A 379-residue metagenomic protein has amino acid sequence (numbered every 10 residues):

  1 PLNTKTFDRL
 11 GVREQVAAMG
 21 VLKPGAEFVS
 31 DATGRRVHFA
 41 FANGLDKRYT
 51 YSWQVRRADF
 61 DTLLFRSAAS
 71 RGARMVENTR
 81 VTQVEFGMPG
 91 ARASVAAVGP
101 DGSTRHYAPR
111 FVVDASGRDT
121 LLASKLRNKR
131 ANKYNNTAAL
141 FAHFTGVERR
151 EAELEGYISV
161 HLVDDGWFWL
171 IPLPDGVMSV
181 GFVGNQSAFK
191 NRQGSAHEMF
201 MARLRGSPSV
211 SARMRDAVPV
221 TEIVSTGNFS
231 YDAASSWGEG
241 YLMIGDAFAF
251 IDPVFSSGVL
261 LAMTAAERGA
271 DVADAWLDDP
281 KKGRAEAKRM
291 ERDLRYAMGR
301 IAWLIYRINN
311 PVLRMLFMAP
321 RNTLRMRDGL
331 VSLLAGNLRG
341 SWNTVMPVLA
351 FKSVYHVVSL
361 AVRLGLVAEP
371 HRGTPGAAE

Functional and structural regions predicted by a protein language model:
P1-T33: N-terminal FAD cofactor-binding segment of flavoenzymes
A17-A18, A131-Y134, I158-L162, V224 (+1 more regions): Short Gly/Pro-enriched turn/cap motifs at secondary-structure boundaries
M19, A188-V272, D278, R284-A285: FAD/FMN-dependent oxidoreductases across multiple families
R35-V55, R92-S94, V183-S187: Helix-loop-beta segment of a Rossmann-like dinucleotide-binding subdomain
W53, F111, F141, W167-W169 (+4 more regions): Tryptophan-centric aromatic hotspots in well-structured domains and transmembrane helices
T62, R66-M214: Predominantly flavin-linked oxidoreductase catalytic cores and closely associated redox partners
D271-E379: C-terminal helical "tail/cap" subdomain of flavin- and related membrane-associated enzymes
